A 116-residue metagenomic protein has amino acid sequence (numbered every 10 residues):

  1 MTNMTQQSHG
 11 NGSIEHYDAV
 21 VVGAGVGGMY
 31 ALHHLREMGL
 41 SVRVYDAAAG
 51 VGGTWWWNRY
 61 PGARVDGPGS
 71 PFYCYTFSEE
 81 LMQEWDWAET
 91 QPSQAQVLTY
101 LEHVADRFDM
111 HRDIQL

Functional and structural regions predicted by a protein language model:
M1-A19, E37-M38, D66: Extreme N-terminal leader/targeting segments of oxidoreductases
I14-V44: N-terminal Rossmann-like FAD-binding beta1-loop-alpha1 element of flavoenzymes
H33, G52, L98-A105: Non-transmembrane alpha-helical segments in soluble domains of secreted/periplasmic/extracellular proteins
R36, W56, D106: Short polybasic/polar patches that bind polyanions
S41, A49, W56-Y100: Glycine-rich active-site loop/strand segments that organize a redox cofactor
R43-D46, Q115: A structural signal for short, well-ordered beta-strand segments and their strand-loop junctions that often border
D106-L116: A conserved beta-strand/loop element that lines the FAD pocket in flavoprotein oxidoreductases
